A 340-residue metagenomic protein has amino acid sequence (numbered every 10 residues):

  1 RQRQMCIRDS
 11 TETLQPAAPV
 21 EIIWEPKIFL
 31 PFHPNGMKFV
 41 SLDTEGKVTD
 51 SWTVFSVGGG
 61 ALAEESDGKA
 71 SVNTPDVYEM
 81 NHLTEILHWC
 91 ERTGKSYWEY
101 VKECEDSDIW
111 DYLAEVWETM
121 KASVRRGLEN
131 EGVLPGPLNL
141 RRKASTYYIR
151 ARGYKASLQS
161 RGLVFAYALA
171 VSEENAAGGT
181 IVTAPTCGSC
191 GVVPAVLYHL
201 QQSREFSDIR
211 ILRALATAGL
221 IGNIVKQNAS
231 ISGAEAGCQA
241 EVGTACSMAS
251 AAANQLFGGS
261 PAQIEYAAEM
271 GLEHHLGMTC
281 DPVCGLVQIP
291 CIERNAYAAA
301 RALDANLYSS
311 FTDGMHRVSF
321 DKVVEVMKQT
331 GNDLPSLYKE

Functional and structural regions predicted by a protein language model:
R1-I7: Short, small-residue-biased leader/transition segments that mark boundaries at the very start of proteins
Q4, L200-L215, L256-A267: Phosphate-handling active-site elements
R8-S10, L14-I23, P31-S41, T53 (+3 more regions): Catalytic cores and adjacent flexible loops of soluble metabolic enzymes that perform enolate/carbanion chemistry on
V20-E103: Flexible glycine-/small-residue-enriched beta->alpha junction loops that bind anionic phosphate/pyrophosphate groups
S107, D111, E115-G237: Accessory "access/gating" subregions that flank catalytic or transport cores
A166, A170, G191-Q201, A216-I224 (+3 more regions): Contiguous, well-ordered alpha-helical segments that form the cores/surfaces of helical PPI scaffolds
A253-E340: Functionally critical mobile loop/hinge segments
